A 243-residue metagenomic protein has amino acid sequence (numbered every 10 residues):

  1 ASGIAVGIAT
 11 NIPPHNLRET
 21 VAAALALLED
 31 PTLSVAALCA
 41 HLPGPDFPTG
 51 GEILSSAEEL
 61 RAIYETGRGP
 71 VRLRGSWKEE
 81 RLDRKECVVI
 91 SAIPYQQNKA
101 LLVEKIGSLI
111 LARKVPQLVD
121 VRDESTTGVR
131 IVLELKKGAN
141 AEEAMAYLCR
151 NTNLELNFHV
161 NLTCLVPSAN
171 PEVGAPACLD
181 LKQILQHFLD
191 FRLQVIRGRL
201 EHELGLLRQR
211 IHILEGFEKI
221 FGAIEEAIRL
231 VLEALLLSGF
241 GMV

Functional and structural regions predicted by a protein language model:
S2, I8-V243: C-terminal interaction appendages of subunits in large macromolecular complexes
